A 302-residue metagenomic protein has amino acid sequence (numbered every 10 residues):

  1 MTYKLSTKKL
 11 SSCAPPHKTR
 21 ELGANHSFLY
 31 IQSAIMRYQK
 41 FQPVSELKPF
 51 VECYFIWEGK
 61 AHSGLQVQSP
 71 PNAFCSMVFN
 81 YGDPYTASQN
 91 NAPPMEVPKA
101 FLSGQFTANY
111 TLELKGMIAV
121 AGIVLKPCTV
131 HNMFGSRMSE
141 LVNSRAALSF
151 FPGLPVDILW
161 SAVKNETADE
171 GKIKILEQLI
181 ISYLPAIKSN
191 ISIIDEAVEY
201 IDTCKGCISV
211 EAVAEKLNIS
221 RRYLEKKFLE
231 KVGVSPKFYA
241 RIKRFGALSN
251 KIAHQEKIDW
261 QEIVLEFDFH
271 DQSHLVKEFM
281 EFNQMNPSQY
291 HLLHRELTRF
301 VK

Functional and structural regions predicted by a protein language model:
T2-Y3, T7, S11-C13, K18-D195 (+8 more regions): Alpha-helical bundle regulatory/interaction domains
E196-E199, R244-A247: Pre-recognition alpha-helix immediately N-terminal to the DNA-recognition helix within helix-turn-helix or winged-helix
G206, R241-R244: Amphipathic alpha-helical protein-protein interaction surfaces
E211, E225-E230, V234-A240: Long, low-complexity intrinsically disordered regions
N218, Y239-I242, S273: Conserved structured core elements
K226-K227, A247, K277-E278, Q289: DNA-binding alpha-helical recognition surfaces that contact promoter or target DNA
E230-V234, F279-S288: A secondary-structure capping/hinge motif
